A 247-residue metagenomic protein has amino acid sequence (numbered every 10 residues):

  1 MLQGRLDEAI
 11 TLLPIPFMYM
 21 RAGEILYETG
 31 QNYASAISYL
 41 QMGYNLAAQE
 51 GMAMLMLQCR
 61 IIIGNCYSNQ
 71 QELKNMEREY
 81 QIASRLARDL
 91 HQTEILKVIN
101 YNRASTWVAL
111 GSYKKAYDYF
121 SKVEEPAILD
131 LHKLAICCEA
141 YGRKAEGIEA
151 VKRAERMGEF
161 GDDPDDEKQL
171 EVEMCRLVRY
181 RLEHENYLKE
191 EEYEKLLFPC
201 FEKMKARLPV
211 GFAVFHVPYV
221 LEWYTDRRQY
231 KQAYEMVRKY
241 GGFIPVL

Functional and structural regions predicted by a protein language model:
Q3, T29-G30, E50, Q70 (+6 more regions): Structural motif corresponding to the intra-repeat A-B loop/turn of tetratricopeptide repeats
L6, N32-Y33, A53, L73 (+6 more regions): TPR-repeat structural position
I10, M18, Q41-M52, Q81-H91 (+4 more regions): Amphipathic alpha-helical segments of tetratricopeptide repeats
L13, F17, A34, M54 (+4 more regions): Residue signature of alpha-solenoid helical repeat architecture, marking inter-repeat boundaries and helix-start
F17, Q58, V98, L129 (+3 more regions): Residue register of alpha-helical TPR repeats
A22, M56, I63, R103 (+3 more regions): Structural register within alpha-helical repeat arrays
L26, R60, Y67, N100 (+4 more regions): Residue at a conserved register position within TPR or TPR-like alpha-solenoid repeats
